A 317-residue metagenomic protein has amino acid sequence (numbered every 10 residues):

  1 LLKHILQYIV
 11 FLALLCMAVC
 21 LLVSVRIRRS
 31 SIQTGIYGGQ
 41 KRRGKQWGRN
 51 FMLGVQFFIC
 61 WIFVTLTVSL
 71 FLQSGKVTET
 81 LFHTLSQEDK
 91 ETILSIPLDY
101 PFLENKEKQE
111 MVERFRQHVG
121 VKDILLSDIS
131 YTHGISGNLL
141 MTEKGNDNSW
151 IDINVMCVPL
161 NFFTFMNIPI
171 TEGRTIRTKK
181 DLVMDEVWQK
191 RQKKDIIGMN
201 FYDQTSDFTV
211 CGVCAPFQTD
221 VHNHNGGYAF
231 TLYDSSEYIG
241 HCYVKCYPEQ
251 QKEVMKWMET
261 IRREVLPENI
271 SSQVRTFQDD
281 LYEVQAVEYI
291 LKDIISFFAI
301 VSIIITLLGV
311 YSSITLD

Functional and structural regions predicted by a protein language model:
L1-D99: Alpha-helical transmembrane segments of integral membrane proteins
L1-Q7, K41-F51, V265-V301: Membrane-helix entry/capping segments
L21-S24, F298-D317: A hydrophobic alpha-helix feature that marks transmembrane segments and, especially, their cytosolic C-terminal ends
L53, F57-C60, L66, N154 (+2 more regions): Residues within membrane-spanning alpha-helices of integral membrane proteins, especially the hydrophobic core/packing
K90-I96, K180, Y238-C242: Short amphipathic alpha-helical segments
T92-V112: Short extracytoplasmic
N105-E107, V112-D123, E186-K193, D203-K292: "Rare, low-scoring activations can occur in soluble or secreted enzymes where short amphipathic helices or signal
E113-I197, S206-S235: Short beta-strand boundary microenvironments
